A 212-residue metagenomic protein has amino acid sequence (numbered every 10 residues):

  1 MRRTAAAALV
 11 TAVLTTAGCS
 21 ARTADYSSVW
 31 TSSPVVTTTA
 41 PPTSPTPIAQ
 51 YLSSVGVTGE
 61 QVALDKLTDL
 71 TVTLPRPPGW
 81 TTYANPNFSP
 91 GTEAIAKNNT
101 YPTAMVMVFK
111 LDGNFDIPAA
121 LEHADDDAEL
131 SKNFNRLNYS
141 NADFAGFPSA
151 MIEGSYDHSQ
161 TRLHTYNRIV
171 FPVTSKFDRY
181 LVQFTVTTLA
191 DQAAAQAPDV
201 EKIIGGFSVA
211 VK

Functional and structural regions predicted by a protein language model:
M1-G91, T187-K212: N-terminal targeting sequences that direct proteins away from the cytosol to non-cytosolic compartments
L67-T71, Y101-T103, F147-S149: Extracytoplasmic
T92-A119, Y166: A short acidic-to-branched-hydrophobic micro-motif
A96-N98, P172-D178: Short glycine/proline-enriched loop/turn "hinge" motifs that connect secondary-structure elements and lie
L111-G113, Y156-S159, T188-Q192: Solvent-exposed loop/turn segments at secondary-structure junctions within structured extracellular/periplasmic domains
A119, H123, D199-K202: Extracytoplasmic/secreted proteins, especially bacterial periplasmic and envelope-associated proteins
D125-V173: Signature of long, low-cysteine stretches enriched in small and polar/charged residues
R179-L189: Short, well-ordered beta-strand elements
